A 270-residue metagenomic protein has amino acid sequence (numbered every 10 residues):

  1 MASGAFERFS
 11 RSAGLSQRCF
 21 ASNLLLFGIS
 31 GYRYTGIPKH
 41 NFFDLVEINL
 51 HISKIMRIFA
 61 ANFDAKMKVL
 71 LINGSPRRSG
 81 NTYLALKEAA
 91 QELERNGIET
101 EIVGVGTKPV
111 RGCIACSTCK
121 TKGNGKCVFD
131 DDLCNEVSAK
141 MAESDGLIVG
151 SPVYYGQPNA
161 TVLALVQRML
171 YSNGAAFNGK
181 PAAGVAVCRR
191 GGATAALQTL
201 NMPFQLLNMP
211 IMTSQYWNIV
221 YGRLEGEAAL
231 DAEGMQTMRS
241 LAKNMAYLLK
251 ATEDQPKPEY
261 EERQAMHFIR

Functional and structural regions predicted by a protein language model:
N23, Y32-Y34, L45-E47, H51-I58 (+1 more regions): Short, positively charged and aromatic/hydrophobic N-terminal segments
K68-N96: N-terminal beta1-alpha1 ligand-phosphate binding loop
E99-K108: A short beta-strand-loop structural module common to alpha/beta enzyme folds
K108-A142, A265-R270: Cysteine-cluster motifs in flexible loop/terminal segments that predominantly coordinate metals
V128-Y216: Helix-loop-strand module that forms the ligand-binding subsite of alpha/beta enzymes
P210-R270: Glycine-rich phosphate/pyrophosphate-binding loop and the adjoining helix
